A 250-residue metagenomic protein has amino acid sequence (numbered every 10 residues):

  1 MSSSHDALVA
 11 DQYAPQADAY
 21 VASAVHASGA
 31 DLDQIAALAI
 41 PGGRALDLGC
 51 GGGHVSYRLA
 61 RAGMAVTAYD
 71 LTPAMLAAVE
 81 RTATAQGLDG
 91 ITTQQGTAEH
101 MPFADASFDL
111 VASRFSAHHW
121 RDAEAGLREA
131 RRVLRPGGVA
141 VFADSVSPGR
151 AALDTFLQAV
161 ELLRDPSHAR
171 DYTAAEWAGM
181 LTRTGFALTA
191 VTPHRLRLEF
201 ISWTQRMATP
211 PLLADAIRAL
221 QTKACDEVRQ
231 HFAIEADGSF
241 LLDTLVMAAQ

Functional and structural regions predicted by a protein language model:
M1-P41, H54-R58, M75-A78, S202-T204: Conserved class I S-adenosyl-L-methionine
L46-L48, G52-H100: Class I SAM-dependent methyltransferase SAM/SAH-binding core
G52, T184, L188-Q250: Conserved Class I S-adenosyl-L-methionine
E99-L110: A short acidic, Gly/Pro-enriched loop at the edge of an enzyme's catalytic core that lines a small-molecule cofactor
D109-D122: A short SAM/SAH-binding and catalytic strip from SAM-dependent methyltransferases
E124-P136: A short glycine-rich, Lys/Arg-flanked "PGG" loop and its adjoining helix->strand segment in the class I
V141-L163: Conserved class I S-adenosyl-L-methionine
R170-T184: Short alpha-helix
